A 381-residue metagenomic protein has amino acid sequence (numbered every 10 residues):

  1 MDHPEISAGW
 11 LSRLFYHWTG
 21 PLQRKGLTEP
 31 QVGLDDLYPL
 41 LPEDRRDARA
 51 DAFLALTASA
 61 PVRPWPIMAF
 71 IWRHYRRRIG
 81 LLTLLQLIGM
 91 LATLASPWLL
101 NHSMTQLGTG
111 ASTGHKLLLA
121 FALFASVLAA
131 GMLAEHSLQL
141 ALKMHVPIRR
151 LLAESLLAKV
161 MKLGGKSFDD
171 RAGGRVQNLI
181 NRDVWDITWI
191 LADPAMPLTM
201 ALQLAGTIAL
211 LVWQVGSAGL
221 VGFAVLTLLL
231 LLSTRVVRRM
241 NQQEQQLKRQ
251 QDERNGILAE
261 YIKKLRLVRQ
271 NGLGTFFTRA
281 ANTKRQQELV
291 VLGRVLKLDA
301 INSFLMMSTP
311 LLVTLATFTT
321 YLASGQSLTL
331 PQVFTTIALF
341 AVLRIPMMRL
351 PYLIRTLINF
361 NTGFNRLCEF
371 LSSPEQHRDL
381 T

Functional and structural regions predicted by a protein language model:
M1-L94, G108-A122, S137-A141, H145 (+10 more regions): Membrane-integrated ABC transporters
R76, G165-K166, R182-L191, R239-L315 (+2 more regions): An intracellular "coupling" helix at the cytosolic face of ABC transporter transmembrane type-1 domains
I88-A92, S96, F124-H145, V225-R239 (+4 more regions): Hydrophobic alpha-helical membrane-associated segments
T93-H102, S126, A195-V237, G293-V342: A hydrophobic transmembrane-helix motif
P97-M104, L138, A153-L157, D170 (+9 more regions): Alpha-helical transmembrane segments of polytopic integral membrane proteins, especially the permease/helical cores
L273, K297, L343-L371: Cytosolic ends of transmembrane helices, especially the final helix of ABC transmembrane type-1 domains
L371-T381: Primarily ABC-family ATPase nucleotide-binding module
